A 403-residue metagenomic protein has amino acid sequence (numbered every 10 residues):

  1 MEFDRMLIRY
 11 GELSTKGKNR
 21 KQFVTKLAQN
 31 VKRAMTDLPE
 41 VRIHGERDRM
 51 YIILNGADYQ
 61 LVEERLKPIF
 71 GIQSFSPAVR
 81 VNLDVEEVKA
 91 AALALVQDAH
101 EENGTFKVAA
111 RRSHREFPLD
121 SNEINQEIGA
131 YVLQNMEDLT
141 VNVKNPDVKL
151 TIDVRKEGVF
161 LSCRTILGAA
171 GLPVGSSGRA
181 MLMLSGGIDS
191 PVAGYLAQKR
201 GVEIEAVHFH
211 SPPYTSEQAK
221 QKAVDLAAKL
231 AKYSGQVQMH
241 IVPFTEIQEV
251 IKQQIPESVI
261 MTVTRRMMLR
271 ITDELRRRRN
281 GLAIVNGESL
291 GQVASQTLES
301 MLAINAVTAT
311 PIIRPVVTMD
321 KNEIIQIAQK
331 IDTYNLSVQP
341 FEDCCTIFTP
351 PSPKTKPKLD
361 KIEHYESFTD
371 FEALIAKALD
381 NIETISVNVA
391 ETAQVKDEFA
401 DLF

Functional and structural regions predicted by a protein language model:
M1-M181, P191-V237, K354-L359, H364 (+2 more regions): RNA-binding accessory domains that recognize and position tRNA/RNA substrates
E127, Y131-V132, G171-S177, Q248-E249 (+3 more regions): Active-site adenylate/phosphate-handling loop in enzymes that bind or generate adenylated species
N142, H240-V242, I313: General small-molecule cofactor/ligand-binding pocket signal
R164, V207-F209, V242-T245, N286-G287 (+3 more regions): Generic beta-strand/beta-sheet core signal
G187: Conserved G/P- and acidic residue-centered "switch" motifs that form tight phosphate/ATP-binding loops in soluble
A227-Q254, D343: A conserved beta-strand->alpha-helix junction
Q292, P340-F348: Small/polar glycine-rich anion-binding or flexible loop at a beta-alpha turn
D332-P340: A short alpha-helix-loop-beta-strand transition element characteristic of N-terminal alpha/beta dinucleotide-binding
